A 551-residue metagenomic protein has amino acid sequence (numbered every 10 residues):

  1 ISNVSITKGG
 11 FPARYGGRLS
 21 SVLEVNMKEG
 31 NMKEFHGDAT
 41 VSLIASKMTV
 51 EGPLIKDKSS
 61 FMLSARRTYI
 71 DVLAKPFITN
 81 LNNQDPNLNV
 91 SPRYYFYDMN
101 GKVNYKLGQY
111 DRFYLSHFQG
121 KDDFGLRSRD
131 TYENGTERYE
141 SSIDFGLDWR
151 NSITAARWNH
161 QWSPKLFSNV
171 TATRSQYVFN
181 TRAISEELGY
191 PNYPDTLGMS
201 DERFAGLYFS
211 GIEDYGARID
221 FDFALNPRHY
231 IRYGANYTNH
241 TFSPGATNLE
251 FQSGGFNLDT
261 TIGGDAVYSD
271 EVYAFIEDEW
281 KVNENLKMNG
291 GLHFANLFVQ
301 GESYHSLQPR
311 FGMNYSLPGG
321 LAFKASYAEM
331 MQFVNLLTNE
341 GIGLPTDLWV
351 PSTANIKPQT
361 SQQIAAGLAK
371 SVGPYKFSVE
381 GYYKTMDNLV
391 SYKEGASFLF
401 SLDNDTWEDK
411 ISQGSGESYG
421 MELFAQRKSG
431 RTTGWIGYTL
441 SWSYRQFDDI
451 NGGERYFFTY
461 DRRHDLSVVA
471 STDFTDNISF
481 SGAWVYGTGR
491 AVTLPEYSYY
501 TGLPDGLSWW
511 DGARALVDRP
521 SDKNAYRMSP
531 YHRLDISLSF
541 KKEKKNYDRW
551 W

Functional and structural regions predicted by a protein language model:
I1, G9, R14-G37, M48: N-terminal periplasmic accessory domains that precede and gate Gram-negative outer-membrane beta-barrel machines
I44-R67, P86-L126, G146-V170, L225-N226: Transmembrane beta-barrel wall of Gram-negative outer-membrane proteins
E51, N104-K106, Q362, F458-W551: Conserved C-terminal beta-signal and adjacent last beta-strands/turns of outer-membrane beta-barrel proteins
Y110-Q161, Q176-G211: Flexible loop and strand-edge segments within Gram-negative outer membrane beta-barrel domains
D123-G125, D130, N134, V178 (+4 more regions): Surface-exposed extracellular loop regions of Gram-negative outer-membrane beta-barrel proteins, predominantly
I212-D214, A224-Y230, N236, G263-M386 (+2 more regions): Structural signature of Gram-negative outer-membrane beta-barrels, strongest in the C-terminal barrel of TonB-dependent
D214-G216, G263-V267, Y273, T353 (+4 more regions): Outer membrane beta-barrel strand-and-loop segments of large Gram-negative receptors, especially TonB-dependent
N285, Y383-T385, N404-L494: Gram-negative outer-membrane beta-barrel transporters
